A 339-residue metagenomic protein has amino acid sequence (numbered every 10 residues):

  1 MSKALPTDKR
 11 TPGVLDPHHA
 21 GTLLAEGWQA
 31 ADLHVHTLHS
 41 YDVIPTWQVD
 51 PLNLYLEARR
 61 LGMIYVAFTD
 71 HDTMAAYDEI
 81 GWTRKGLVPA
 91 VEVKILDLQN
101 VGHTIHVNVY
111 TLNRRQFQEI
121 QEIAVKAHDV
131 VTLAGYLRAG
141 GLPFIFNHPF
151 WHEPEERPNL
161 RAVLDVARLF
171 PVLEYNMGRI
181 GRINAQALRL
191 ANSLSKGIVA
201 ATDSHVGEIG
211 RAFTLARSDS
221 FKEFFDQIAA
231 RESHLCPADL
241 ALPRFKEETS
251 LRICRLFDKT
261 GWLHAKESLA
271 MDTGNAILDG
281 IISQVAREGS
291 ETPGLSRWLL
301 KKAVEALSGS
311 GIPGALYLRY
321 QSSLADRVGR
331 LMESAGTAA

Functional and structural regions predicted by a protein language model:
S2-V43, Y77-G86, L96-F117, G135 (+1 more regions): Charged catalytic cores and adjacent phosphate/nucleic-acid-binding surfaces used for phosphate/nucleic-acid chemistry
Y41-A58: Metal-associated gating/positioning segment near the N- to mid-region
Q48, Q99, E122-L160: Divalent metal-binding pocket/active-site signature
L54-A75, L142-I145: Divalent metal-dependent hydrolysis catalytic cores, especially in the metallo-beta-lactamase
A67-F68, V88-P89, F144-N147, V199-A201: A structural signal for short, well-ordered beta-strand segments and their strand-loop junctions that often border
H71, P149, G178: Flexible loop residues that form catalytic and substrate-binding hotspots at small-molecule/glycan-binding clefts
